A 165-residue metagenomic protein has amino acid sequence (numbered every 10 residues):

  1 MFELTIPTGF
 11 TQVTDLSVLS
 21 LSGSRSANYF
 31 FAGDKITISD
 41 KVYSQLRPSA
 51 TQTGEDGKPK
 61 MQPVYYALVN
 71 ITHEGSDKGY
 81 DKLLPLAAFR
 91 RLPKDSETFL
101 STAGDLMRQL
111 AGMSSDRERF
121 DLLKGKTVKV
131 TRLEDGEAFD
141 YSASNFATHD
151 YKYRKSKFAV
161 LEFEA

Functional and structural regions predicted by a protein language model:
M1-A165: Short beta-rich binding modules
